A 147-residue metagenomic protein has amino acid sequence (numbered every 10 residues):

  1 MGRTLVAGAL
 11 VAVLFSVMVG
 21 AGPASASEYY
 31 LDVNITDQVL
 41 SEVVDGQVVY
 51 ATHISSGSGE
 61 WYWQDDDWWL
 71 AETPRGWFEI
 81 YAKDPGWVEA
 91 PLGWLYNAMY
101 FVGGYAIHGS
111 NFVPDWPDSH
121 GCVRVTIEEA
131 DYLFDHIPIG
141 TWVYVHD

Functional and structural regions predicted by a protein language model:
M1-A9: Bacterial N-terminal signal peptides that target proteins for export
T4, L14-S16, G22-D84, A90 (+1 more regions): Cell wall/extracellular polymer interaction/catalysis modules
S16-V17, G140: Hydrophobic alpha-helical segments
A26-E28, W68-F78, A82-D147: Exported/periplasmic cell-wall-interacting domains
